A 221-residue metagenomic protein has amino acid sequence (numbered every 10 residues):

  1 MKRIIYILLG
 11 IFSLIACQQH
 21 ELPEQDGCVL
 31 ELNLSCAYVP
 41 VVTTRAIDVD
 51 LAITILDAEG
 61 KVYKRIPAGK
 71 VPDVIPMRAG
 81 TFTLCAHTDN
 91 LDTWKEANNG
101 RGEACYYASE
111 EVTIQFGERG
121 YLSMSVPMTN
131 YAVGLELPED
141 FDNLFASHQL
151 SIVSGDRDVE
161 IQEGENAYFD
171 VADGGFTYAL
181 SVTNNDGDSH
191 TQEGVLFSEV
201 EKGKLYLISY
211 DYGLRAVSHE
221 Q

Functional and structural regions predicted by a protein language model:
K2-L8: Sec-dependent signal peptide recognition, specifically the positively charged N-region followed immediately by
S13-A16: C-terminal motif of bacterial Sec signal peptides marking the signal peptidase cleavage site
Q18-E21, L32-G60: N-terminal ordered "arm"
Q19, A68-G69, N90-P127, N185-V217: Structured interaction patches on ligand/partner-binding surfaces of diverse proteins
H20-V41, S125-F141: A short, Gly/Thr-enriched small/hydrophobic beta-strand-prone motif that recurs across taxa
V29-N33, T83-C85, Y121-S123, A132-G134 (+2 more regions): Beta-strand secondary-structure signal
I47-T93, F145-K202: Tryptophan-paired
S123-T129, D170-D173: Extracellular and analogous surface-interaction loops
